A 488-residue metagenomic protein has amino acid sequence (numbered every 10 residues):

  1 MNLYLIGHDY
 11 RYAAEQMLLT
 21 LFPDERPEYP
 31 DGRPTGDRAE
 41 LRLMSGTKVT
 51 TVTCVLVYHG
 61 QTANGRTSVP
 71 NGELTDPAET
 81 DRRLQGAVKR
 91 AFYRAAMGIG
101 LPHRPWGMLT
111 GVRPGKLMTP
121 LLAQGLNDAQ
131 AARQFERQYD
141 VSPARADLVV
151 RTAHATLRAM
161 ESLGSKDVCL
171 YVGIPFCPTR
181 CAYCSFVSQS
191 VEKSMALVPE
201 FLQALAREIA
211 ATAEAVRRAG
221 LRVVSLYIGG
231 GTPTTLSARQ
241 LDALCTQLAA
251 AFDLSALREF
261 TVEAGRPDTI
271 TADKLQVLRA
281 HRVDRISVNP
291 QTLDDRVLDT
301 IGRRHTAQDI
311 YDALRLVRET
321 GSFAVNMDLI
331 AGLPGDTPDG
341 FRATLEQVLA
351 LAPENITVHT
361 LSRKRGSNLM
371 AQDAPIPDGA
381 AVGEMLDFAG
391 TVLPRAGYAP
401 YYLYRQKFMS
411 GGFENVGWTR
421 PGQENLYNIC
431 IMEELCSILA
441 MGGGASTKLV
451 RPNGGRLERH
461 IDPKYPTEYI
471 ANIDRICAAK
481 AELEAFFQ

Functional and structural regions predicted by a protein language model:
M1-Q124, D128, L205, P421-Q488: Radical SAM enzyme core and accessory elements
P30, R42-M44, G173, G229 (+4 more regions): Solvent-exposed beta-strand sheet faces enriched in polar/charged residues
G32, G36-D37, G366-M441: A C-terminal junction/extension of Radical SAM enzymes
V52-C54, V172, I286-V288: Short beta-strand motif preference
G100-H103, A123-L170: N-terminal [4Fe-4S]-dependent radical SAM core
S165-L202: Canonical Radical SAM [4Fe-4S] cluster-binding loop centered on the CxxxCxxC motif and its immediate flanking residues
G173, S287, N355-H359, I429 (+1 more regions): Beta-strand scaffold of nucleotide-dependent catalytic cores
S188-A389: Conserved non-cysteine loop/helix-boundary elements of the Radical SAM core domain that shape
